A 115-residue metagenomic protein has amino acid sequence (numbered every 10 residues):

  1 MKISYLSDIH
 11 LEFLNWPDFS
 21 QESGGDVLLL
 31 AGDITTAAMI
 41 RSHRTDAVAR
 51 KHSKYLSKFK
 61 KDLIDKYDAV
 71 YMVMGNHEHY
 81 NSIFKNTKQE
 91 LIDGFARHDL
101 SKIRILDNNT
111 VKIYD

Functional and structural regions predicted by a protein language model:
M1-M72, H79-N81: N-terminal active-site segment of His-dependent metallophosphoesterases
L11, E90-D115: Conserved catalytic scaffold of divalent metal-dependent phosphoesterases
I34, N76, N109-V111: Short, flexible active-site-adjacent loop segments at beta-strand->alpha-helix junctions, enriched in small/polar
K61-D65, H79, Q89, D93 (+1 more regions): Polar/charged alpha-helical tracts
Y71-F95: Acidic/His-rich segments in extracytoplasmic proteins that coordinate ligands and/or metal ions
